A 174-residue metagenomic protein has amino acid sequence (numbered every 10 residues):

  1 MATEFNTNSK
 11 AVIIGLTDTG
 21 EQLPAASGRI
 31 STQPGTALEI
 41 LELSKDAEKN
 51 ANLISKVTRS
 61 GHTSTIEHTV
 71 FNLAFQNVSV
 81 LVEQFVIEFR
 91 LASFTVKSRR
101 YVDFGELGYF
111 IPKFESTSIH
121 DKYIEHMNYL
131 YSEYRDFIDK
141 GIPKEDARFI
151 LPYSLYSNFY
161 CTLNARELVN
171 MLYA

Functional and structural regions predicted by a protein language model:
M1-A174: Family-specific signature for flavin-dependent thymidylate synthase
